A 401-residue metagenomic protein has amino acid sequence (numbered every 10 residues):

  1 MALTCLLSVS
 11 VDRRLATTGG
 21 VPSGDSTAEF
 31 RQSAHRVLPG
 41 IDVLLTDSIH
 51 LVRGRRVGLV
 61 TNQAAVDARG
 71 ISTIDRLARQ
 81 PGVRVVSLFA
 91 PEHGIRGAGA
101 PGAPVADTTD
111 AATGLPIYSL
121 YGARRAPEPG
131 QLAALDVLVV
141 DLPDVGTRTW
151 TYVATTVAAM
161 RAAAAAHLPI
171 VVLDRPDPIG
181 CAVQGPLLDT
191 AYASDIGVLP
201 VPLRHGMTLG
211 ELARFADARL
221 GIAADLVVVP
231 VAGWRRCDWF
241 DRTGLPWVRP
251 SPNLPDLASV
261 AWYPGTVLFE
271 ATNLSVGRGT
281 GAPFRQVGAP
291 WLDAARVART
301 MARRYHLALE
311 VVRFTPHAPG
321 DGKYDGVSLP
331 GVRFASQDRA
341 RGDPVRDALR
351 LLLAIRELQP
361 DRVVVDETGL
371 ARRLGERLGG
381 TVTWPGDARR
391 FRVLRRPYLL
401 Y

Functional and structural regions predicted by a protein language model:
M1-R36: Bacterial Sec-dependent signal peptides at the C-terminal "C-region" and cleavage site
R84-H93, L173: Short internal beta-strands
G97-P101, V171-A193: Glycine-rich, charge-decorated loop segments at or immediately adjacent to ligand/cofactor-binding or catalytic sites
P101-L135, T147: Glycine-rich oxoanion-binding loops at beta->alpha junctions
D144-T156: Glycine/threonine-rich flexible loop motifs
A193-Y263: Conserved anion/nucleotide-ligand pocket segment
W234-R236, R242-V312: Glycine-rich, aromatic-lined ligand/substrate-binding cores of catalytic and carbohydrate-binding domains
P283, V287-P385: Conserved functional hotspot residues or short segments at active or partner-binding sites across diverse domains
